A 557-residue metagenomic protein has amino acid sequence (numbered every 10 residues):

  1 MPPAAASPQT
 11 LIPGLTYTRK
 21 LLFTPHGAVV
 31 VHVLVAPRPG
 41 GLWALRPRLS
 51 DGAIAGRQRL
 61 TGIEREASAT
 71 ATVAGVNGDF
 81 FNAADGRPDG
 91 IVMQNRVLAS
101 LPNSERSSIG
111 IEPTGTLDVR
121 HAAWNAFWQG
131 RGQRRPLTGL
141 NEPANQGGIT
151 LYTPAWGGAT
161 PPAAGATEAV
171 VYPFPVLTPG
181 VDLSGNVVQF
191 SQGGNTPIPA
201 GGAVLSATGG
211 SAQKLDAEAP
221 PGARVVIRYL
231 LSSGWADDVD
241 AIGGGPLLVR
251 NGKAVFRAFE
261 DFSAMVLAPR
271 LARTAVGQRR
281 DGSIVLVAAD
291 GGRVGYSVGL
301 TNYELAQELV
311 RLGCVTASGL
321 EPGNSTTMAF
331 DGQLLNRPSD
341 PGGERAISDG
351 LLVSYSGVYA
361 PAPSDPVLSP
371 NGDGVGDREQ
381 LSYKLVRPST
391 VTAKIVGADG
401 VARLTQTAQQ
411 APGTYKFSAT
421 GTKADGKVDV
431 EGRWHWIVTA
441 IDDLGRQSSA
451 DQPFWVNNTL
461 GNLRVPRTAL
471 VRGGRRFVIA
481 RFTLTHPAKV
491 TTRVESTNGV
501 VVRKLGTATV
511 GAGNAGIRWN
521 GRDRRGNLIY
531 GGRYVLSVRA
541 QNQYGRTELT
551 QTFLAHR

Functional and structural regions predicted by a protein language model:
M1-G372, V386-T414, V430-I437, I441-R446 (+4 more regions): Gly/Ser/Thr/Pro-rich low-complexity, intrinsically disordered segments
G201, G376, P412, G473-R475 (+1 more regions): Solvent-exposed, conformationally flexible loop/turn segments
P366-R378, G421-V428, A469-F477, G521-L528: Acidic, glycine-anchored loop motifs typical of Ca2+
E379-L385, A419, V478-H486, W519: Aromatic/hydrophobic beta-strand junction motif of beta-rich domains
A402-D429, V501-I529: Glycine-centered tight-turn motifs at strand-turn-strand junctions
Y415, G432-T439, A515, G532-V538: A short tyrosine-centered beta-strand micro-motif
W436-R481, V535-R557: C-terminal tail/sorting-segment detector
